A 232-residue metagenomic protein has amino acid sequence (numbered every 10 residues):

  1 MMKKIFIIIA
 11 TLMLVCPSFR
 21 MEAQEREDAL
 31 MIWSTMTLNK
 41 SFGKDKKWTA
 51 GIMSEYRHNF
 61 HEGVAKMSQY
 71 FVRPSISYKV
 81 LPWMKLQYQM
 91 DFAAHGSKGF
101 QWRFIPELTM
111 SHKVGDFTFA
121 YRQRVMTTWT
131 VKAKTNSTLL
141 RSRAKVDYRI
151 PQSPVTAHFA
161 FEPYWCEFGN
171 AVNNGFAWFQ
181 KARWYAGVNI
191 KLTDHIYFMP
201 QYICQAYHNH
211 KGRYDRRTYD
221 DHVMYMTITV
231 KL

Functional and structural regions predicted by a protein language model:
M1-R26, L232: Bacterial Sec-dependent N-terminal signal peptides
E22-E27, F60-V64, A94-G99, T130-T135 (+2 more regions): Outer-membrane beta-barrel domain signature
Q24-K85: Start-of-domain marker
D28, K46-A50, P82-M84, W102 (+4 more regions): Outer-envelope beta-barrel architecture signal
D28-S34, S68-V72, F100-F104, N136-L140 (+2 more regions): Residues that define the transmembrane beta-barrel architecture of outer-membrane proteins
K40-F42, Y78, M110-H112, Y148-I150 (+2 more regions): Residue-level signature of outer-membrane beta-barrel architecture
L108, D220-L232: Outer-membrane beta-barrel "beta-signal"
T118, Q123-H210, V230-L232: Outer-membrane beta-barrel transmembrane domain signature
